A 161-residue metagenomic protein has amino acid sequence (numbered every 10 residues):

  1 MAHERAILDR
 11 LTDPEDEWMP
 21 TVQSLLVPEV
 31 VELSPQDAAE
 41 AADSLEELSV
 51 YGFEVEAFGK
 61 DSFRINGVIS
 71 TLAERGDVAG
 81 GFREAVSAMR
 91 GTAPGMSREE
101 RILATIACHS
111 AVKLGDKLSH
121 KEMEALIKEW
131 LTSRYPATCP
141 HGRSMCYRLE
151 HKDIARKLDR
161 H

Functional and structural regions predicted by a protein language model:
M1-H161: Long, charged low-complexity intrinsically disordered regions
